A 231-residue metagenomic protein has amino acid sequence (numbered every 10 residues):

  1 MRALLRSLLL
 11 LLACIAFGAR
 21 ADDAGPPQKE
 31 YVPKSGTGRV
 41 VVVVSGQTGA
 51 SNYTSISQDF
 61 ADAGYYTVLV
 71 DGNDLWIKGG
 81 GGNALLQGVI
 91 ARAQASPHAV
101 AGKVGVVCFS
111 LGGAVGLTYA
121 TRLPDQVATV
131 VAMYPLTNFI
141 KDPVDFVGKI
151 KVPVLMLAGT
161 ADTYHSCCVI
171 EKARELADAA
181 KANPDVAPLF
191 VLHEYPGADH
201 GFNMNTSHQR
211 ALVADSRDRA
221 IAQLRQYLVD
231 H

Functional and structural regions predicted by a protein language model:
T37-G46: Short beta-strand element of the alpha/beta-hydrolase
T48-S57, G72, C168: The serine-hydrolase catalytic nucleophile loop
S51, G88-K149: Primarily recognizes the serine-hydrolase "nucleophile elbow" in alpha/beta-hydrolase and SGNH/GDSL folds
A61-D62, T160-V191, A198, T206: Active-site-adjacent alpha-helix of alpha/beta-hydrolase-fold enzymes
A61-I77: Conserved alpha/beta-hydrolase
I77-P97, A220: Alpha/beta-hydrolase active-site loop
I150, M156-A158: Short beta-strand/loop motif that positions the catalytic acidic residue of the alpha/beta-hydrolase fold
D185-H231: C-terminal catalytic histidine-bearing segment of alpha/beta-hydrolase fold enzymes
